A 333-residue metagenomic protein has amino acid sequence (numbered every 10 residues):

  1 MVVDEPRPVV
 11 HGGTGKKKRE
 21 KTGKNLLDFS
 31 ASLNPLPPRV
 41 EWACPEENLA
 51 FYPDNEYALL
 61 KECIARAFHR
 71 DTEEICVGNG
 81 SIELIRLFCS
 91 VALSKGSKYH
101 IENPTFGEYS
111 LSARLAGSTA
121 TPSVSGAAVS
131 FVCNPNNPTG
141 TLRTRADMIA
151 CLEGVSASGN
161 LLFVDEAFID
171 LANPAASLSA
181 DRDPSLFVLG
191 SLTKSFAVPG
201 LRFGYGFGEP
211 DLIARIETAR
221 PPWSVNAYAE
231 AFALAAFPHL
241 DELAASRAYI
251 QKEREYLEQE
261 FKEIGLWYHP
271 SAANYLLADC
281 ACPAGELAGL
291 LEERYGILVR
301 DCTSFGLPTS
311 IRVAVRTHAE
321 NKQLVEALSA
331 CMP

Functional and structural regions predicted by a protein language model:
M1-E56, C63-R66, N160: N-terminal "arm"/small-domain region of PLP-dependent enzymes with the aminotransferase-like
V40, P283-G289, E320-Q323: Short, conserved charged micro-motifs
A58, T72-G96, G204: Conserved beta-loop-alpha segment that forms the PLP phosphate-binding cup at the N-terminus of a helix
V91-R114: Conserved PLP-anchoring active-site segment centered on the Schiff-base-forming lysine
R114, T121-A172: Active-site phosphate-binding strand-loop segment of PLP-dependent enzymes
A146, E293-R294, S304-P333: PLP-dependent enzyme catalytic core of the Aspartate aminotransferase-like
S185-K262, L266-H269: PLP-dependent aminotransferase class I/II
Q251, E263-Y295: Conserved PLP-binding catalytic core of the aspartate aminotransferase-like
